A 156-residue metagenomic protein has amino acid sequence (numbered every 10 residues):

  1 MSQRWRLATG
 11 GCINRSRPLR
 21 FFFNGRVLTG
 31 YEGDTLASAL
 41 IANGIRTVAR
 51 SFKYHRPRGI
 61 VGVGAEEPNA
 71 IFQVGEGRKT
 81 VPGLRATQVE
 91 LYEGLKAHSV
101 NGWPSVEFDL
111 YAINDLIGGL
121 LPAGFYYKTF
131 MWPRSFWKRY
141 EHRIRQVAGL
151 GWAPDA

Functional and structural regions predicted by a protein language model:
M1-R17, S38, A42, T47-V48 (+1 more regions): Terminal leader/tail segments of proteins
M1-S2, V27, D34, E76-R78: A broadly conserved detector of short glycine/acidic/proline-rich loop/turn motifs that flank catalytic sites and bind
L7-T9, G25, R58-G59: Short secondary-structure capping/turn segments at boundaries of alpha-helices and beta-strands
C12-G25, A156: Long, low-complexity, intrinsically disordered polar/charged segments
R15, T29-Y31, L36-S38, T80 (+1 more regions): Residues in flexible loops and secondary-structure boundaries
F22-F52, V61-I71: N-terminal amphipathic, basic-rich helices that act as targeting or association modules
F52, P57-A156: Fe-S ferredoxin-like electron-transfer domains and their immediately adjacent linker/connector regions across
